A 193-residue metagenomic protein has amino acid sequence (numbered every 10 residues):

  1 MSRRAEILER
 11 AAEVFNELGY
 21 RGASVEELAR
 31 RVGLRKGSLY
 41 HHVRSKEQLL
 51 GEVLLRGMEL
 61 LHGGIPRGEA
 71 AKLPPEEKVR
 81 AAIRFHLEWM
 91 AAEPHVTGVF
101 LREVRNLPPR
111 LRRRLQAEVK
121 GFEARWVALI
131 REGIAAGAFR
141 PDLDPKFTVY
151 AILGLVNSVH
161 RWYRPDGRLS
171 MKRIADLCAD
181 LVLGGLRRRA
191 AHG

Functional and structural regions predicted by a protein language model:
E6, R10, V14-Q48, E52: Helix-turn-helix
K46, V53, G57, L61 (+6 more regions): Hydrophobic/aromatic residues within well-ordered alpha-helical segments
E52, P66-V96, P145, V149-I152: Hydrophobic alpha-helical connector segments
E59-G63, R110-A136, K146-Y150, R173-D176: Amphipathic alpha-helical packing segments from all-alpha helical-bundle domains
K78, A91-R110, R161: Amphipathic alpha-helical segments used for helix-helix packing
R84-E88, A92, A124-A136, L153-L155 (+2 more regions): C-terminal peripheral helix-coil segments that are non-catalytic and often amphipathic
G98-F100, D142, G193: Short, hydrophobic secondary-structure boundary micro-motifs
